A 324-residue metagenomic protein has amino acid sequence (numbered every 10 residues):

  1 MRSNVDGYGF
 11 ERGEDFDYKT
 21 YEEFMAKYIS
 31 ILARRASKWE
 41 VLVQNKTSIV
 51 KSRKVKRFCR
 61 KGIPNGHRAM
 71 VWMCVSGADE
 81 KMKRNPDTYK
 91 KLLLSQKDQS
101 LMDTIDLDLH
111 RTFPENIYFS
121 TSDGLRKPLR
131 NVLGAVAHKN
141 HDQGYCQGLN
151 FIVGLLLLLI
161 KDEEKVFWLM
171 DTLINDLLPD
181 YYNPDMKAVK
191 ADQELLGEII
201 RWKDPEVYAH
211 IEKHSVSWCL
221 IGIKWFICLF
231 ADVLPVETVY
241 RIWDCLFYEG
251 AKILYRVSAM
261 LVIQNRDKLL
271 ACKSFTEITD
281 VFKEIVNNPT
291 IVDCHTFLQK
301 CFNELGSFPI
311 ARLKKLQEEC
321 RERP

Functional and structural regions predicted by a protein language model:
M1-A137, V153, L157-I160, F308-P324: N-terminal transition regions in large eukaryotic proteins
S3, D17, F24, R34-S37 (+2 more regions): C-terminal regulatory/linker segments that are acidic, Ser/Thr- and Pro-rich and often disordered or coiled-coil
E23, R34, K38, V50-K54 (+16 more regions): Acidic, Ser/Thr-rich intrinsically disordered and amphipathic helical segments
W72-G77, D87-L93, M170-D171, M186-K190 (+3 more regions): Short amphipathic alpha-helical segments embedded in low-complexity Lys/Glu-rich regions
K90-V132, V166-I223: Alpha-helical cores of eukaryotic small-GTPase signaling modules
V153-L157, L173-I174, L178, L196 (+2 more regions): Hydrophobic residues within the alpha-helices of tandem HEAT/HEAT-like
L159-I160, V166, I221-N287: Alpha-helical catalytic/interaction cores of small GTPase-regulatory modules
